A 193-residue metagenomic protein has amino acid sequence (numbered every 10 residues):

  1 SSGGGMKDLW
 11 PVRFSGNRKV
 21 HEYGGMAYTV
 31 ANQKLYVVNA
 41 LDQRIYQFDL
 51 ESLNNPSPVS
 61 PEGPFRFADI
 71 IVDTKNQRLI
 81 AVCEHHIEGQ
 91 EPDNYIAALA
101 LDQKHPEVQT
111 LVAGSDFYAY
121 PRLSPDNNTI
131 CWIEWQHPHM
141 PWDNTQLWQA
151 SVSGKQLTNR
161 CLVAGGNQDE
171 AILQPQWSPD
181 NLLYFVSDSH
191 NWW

Functional and structural regions predicted by a protein language model:
S1, G16-E22, V37-Y46, S60-F67 (+5 more regions): A flexible loop/linker signature enriched in serine peptidases of the S9 family
S2-G4, D49-L53, A100-K104, V152-K155: Short loop/turn segments that connect beta-strands within beta-propeller blades
M6-R13, N55-E62, E107-V112, T158-A164: Beta-propeller fold detector
E22-V30: Signature of short aromatic-glycine-proline-rich micro-motifs recurring in repeat-based ectodomains
V30-N32, V72-N76, P125-D126, S178-D180: Residue-level detector of Asp-centered blade-edge/turn motifs that repeat once per structural unit in beta-propeller
K34-Y36, R78-L79, T129, L182-L183: Conserved core beta-strand positions within WD40 beta-propeller blades
L123, N127-W132, A171, P175-W177 (+1 more regions): Extended, hydrophobic alpha-helical segments in both membrane/secreted and soluble proteins
